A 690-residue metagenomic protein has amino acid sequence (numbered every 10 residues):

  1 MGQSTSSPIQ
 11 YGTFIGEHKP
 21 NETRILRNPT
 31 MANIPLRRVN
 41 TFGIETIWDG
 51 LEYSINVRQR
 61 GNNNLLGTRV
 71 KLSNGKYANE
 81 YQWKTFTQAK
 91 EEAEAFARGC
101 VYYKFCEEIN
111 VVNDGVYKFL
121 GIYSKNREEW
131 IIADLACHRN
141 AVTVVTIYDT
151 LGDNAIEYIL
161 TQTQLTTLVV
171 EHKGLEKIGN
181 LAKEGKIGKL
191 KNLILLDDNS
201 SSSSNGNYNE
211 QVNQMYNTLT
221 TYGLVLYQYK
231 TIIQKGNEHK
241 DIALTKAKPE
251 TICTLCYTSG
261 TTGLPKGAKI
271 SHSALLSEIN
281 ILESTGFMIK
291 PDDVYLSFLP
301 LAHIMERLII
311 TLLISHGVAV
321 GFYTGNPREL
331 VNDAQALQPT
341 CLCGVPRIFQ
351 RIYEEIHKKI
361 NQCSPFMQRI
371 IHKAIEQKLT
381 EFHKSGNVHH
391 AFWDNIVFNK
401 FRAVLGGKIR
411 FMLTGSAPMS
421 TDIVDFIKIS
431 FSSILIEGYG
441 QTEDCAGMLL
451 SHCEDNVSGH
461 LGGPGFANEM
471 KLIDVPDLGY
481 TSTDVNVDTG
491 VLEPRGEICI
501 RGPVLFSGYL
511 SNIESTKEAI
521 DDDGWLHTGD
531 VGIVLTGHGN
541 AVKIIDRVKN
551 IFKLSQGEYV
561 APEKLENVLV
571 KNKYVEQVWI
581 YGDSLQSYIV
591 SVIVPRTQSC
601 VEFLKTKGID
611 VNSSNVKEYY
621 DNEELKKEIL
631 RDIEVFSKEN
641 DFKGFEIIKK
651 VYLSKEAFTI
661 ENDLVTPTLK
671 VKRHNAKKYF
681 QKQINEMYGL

Functional and structural regions predicted by a protein language model:
G2-E22, R139-T231, L630, E634: Structural core segment of the AMP-binding/adenylate-forming
N64, T220-Y227, T231-Y257, L264 (+1 more regions): Conserved pre-ATP/AMP-binding loop-to-beta segment of ANL
G75-F86, G99-L151, F298: Conserved AMP-binding/adenylate-forming
T85-F86, C253-I279: Conserved AMP-binding A3 loop
G223-K230, T340-C343, Y353-N456, V575: Gly/Ser/Thr-rich phosphate-binding loop
L276-V294, L301-N395, K408, S430: Conserved AMP-binding/adenylation subdomain of ANL enzymes
L478-G479, D488-L554: Conserved ATP-binding/catalytic segment of the ANL
Q577-I580, L630-L690: Conserved C-terminal "lid"/linker of ANL adenylate-forming enzymes
